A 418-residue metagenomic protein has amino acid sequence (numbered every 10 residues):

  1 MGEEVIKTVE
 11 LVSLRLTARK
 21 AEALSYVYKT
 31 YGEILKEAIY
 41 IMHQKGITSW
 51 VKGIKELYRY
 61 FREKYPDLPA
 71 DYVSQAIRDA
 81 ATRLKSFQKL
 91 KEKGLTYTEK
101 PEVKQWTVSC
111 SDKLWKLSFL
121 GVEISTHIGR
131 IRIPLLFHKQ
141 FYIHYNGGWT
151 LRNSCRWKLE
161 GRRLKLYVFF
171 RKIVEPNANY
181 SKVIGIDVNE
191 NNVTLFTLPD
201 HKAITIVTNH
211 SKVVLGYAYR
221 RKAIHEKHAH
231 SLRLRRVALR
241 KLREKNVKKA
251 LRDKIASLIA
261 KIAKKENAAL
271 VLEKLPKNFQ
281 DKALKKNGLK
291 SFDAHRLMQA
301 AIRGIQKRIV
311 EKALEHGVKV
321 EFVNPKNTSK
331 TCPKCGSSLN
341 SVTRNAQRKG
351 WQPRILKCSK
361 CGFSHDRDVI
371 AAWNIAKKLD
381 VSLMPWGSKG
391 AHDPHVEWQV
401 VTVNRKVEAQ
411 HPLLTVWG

Functional and structural regions predicted by a protein language model:
M1-R78, L95-Y97: Gly/serine-rich nucleotide phosphate-binding loop at the start of the catalytic core of nucleotide/ADP-ribose-handling
E3-E4, T8, S13, A18 (+2 more regions): Positively charged, helix-rich recognition surfaces that bind polyanionic ligands
Y31, A76-L84, R240, E244: Short amphipathic alpha-helical coiled-coil/interface segments
A38, Y72-F87, V369-S382: Stable alpha-helical structural segments in soluble proteins, enriched in small hydrophobic residues
Y40, Q44, V51-I54, S74 (+5 more regions): Short coil/turn segments at secondary-structure boundaries
K52-E160, V207-T208, H295, Q299: Acidic carboxylate diad motif detector
